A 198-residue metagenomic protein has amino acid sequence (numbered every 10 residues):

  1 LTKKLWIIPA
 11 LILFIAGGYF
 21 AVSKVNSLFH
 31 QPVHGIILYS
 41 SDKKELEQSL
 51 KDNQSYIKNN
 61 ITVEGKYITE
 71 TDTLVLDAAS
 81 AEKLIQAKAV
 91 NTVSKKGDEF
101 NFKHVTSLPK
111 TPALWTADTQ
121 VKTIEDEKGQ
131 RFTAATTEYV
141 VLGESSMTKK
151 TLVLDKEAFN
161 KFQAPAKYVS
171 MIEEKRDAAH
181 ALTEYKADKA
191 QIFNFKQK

Functional and structural regions predicted by a protein language model:
L1-K24: Sec-dependent N-terminal signal peptides of Gram-positive bacterial secreted proteins and lipoproteins
V25-K198: Basic-flanked hydrophobic alpha-helices used for secretion and membrane insertion
